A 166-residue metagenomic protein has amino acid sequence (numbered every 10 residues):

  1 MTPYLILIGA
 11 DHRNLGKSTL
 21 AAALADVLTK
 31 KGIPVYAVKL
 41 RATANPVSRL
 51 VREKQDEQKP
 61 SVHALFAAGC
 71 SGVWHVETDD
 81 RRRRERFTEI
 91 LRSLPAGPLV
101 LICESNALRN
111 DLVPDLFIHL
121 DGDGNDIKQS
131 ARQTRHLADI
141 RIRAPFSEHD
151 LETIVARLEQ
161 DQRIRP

Functional and structural regions predicted by a protein language model:
T2-I6: Extreme N-terminal starter segment of soluble prokaryotic enzymes
L7-L24: Glycine-rich phosphate-binding P-loop
G9, K39, C103-E104: Short beta-strand segments
N14, A44, D126: Flexible, glycine-rich phosphate/dinucleotide-binding loops and adjacent beta-alpha linkers at cofactor/substrate
T19, A23-R81: N-terminal phosphate/diphosphate-binding loop that engages ATP/GTP or pyrophosphate donors across diverse enzyme folds
S48-R52, R86, V113, S130: Short, well-ordered secondary-structure micro-motifs
R81-E89: A short, well-structured juxtamembrane/interface segment
R92, A96, V100, S105-P166: Conserved catalytic-core segment of NTP-binding enzymes
